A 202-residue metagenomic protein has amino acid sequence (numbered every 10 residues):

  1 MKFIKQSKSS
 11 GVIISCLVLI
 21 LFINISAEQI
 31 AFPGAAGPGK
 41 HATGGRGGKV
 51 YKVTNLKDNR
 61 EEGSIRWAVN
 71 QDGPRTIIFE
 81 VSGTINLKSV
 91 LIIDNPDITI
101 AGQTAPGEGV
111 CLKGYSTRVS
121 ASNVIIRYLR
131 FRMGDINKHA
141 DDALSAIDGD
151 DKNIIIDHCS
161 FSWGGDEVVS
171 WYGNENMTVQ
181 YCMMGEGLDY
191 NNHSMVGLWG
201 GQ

Functional and structural regions predicted by a protein language model:
K2-K5, T43, A68: A general structural signal for short secondary-structure junctions and capping/turn motifs
K2-S15: Bacterial N-terminal signal peptides that target proteins for export
I13-N24: Bacterial N-terminal signal peptides
A27-G63: Right-handed parallel beta-helix/beta-solenoid
I30, L56-R66, P74-T99, A105-L112: N-terminal extracellular ligand-recognition/capping segment immediately after the signal peptide
G45-G47, V69-G73, I92-D94, V119-S120: Flexible, charged surface loops at secondary-structure boundaries
N59-G63, Q71, S120, D150: Soluble non-cytosolic domains of exported or imported proteins
N86-Q202: Right-handed parallel beta-helix
